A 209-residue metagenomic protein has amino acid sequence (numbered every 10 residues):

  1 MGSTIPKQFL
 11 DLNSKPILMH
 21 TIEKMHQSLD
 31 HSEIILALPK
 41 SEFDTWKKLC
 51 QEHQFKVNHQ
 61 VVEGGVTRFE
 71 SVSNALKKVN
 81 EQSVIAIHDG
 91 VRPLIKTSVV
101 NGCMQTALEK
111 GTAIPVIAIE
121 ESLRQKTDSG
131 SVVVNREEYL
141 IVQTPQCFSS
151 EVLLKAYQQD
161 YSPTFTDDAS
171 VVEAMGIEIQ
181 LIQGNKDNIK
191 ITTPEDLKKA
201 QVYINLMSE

Functional and structural regions predicted by a protein language model:
M1-F43: N-terminal glycine-rich phosphate-binding loop and ensuing alpha1 helix
F9, L18, A75, H88-D89 (+3 more regions): Residue-level signal for inorganic ion chemistry
S32-I34, T112, E178: Residues at the starts of beta-strands that form the adenosine-phosphate
D44-L49: Acidic helix N-cap motif at the loop->helix transition within catalytic regions of sugar-transfer enzymes
Q54-V66: Conserved donor nucleotide-binding strand/loop of the catalytic core
T67-S129, Q143: Conserved beta-loop-beta/alpha segment of the NTase-like Rossmann-fold superfamily that binds/positions NTPs
V132-V142: A recurrent flexible, glycine/aromatic-enriched loop bordering the glycosyltransferase active site that acts as
L140-E209: Conserved alpha/beta core of the MobA/IspD/sugar-nucleotide pyrophosphorylase nucleotidyltransferase superfamily
